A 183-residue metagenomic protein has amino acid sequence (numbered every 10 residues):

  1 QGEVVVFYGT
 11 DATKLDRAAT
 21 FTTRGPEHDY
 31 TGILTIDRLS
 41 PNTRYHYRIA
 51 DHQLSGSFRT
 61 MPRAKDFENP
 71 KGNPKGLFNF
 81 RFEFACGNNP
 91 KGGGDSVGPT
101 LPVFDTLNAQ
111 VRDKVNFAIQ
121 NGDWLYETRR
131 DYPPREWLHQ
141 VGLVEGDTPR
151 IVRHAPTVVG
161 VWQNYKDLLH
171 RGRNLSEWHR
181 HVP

Functional and structural regions predicted by a protein language model:
Q1-P183: Divalent metal-dependent phosphoesterase catalytic cores across multiple superfamilies
